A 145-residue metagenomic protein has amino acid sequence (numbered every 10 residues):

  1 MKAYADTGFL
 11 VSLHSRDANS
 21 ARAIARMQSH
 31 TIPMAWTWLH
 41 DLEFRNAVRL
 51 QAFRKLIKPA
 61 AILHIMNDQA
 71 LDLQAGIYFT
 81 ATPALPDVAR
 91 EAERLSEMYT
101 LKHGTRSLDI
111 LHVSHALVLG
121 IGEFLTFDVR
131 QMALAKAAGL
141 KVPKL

Functional and structural regions predicted by a protein language model:
M1-E43, A47, Q51-H64, V129 (+1 more regions): Short, well-structured N-terminal submotif of metal-dependent ribonuclease cores
D6-G8, R94-H103, K136-L145: Short flexible/disordered coil segments
T7-V11, Q28, I32, N46 (+8 more regions): Generic preference for well-ordered secondary structure
M34-W36, L42, I65-D68, L111-S114 (+1 more regions): Short C-terminal domain-edge/linker segments immediately following a structured domain
L39-M98, A137: Active-site-proximal, substrate-binding regions of enzyme catalytic domains and RNA-binding/basic surfaces
G76-V129, A133: Active-site neighborhoods of divalent-metal-dependent phosphate/nucleic-acid chemistry enzymes
